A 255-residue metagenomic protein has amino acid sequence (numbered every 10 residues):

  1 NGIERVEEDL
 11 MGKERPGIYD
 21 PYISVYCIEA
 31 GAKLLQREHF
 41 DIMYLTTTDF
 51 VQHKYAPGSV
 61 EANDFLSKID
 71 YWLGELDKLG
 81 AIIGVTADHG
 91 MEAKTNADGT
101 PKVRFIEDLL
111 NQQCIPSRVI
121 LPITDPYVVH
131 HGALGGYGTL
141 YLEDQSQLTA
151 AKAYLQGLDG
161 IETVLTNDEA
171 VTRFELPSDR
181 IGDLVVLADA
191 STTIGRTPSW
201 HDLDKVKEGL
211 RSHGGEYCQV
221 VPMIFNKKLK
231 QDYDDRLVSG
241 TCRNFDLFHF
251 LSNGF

Functional and structural regions predicted by a protein language model:
N1-A56, G136, Q147-A150, Q156-T163 (+1 more regions): His/Asp/Glu-rich, glycine-adjacent segments that coordinate divalent cations and/or stabilize oxyanion chemistry on
N1-D9, N63-Y71, K102-P122: Acidic, His- and aromatic-enriched active-site or binding-groove loops in soluble protein domains that engage sugars
I42-T46, G84, V185, I224: Structural motif
V51-Y55, E92-T95, G99-T100, I194-R196: Short catalytic/ligand-binding loop motif for oxyanion handling, primarily in non-cytosolic enzymes, centered on
K54-S59, D234-R236: Short acidic, glycine/proline-rich loop/turn micro-motifs
D64-D108, V186: Metal-dependent active-site segment of extracytoplasmic phospho-/sulfohydrolases and closely related
M91-P116, D125-Y141: A conserved active-site cap/scaffold subdomain adjacent to cofactor or substrate pockets
I123-F255: Active-site neighborhoods of enzymes that stabilize oxyanions during catalysis
